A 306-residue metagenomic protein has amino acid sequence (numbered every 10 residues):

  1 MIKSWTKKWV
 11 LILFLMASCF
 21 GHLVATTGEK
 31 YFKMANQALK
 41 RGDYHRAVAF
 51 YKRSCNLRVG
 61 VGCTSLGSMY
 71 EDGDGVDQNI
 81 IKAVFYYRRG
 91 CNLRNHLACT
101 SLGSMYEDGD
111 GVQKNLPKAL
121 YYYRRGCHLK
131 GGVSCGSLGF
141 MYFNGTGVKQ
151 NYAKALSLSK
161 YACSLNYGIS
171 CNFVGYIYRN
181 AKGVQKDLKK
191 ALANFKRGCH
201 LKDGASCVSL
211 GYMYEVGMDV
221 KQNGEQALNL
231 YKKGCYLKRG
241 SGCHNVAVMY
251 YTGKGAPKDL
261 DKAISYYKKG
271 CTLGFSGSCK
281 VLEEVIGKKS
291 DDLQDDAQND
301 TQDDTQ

Functional and structural regions predicted by a protein language model:
I2-V10: Bacterial N-terminal signal peptides that target proteins for export
I12-C19: Bacterial N-terminal signal peptides
T26, A38, Y51, L57-G60 (+15 more regions): Short helix-capping/linker turns of helical repeat alpha-solenoids
K30, M34-A38, S65-D72, S101-D108 (+5 more regions): Hydrophobic face of amphipathic alpha-helices that form TPR/SEL1-like repeat modules and related alpha-solenoid
A162, D259-S276: TPR/TPR-like (Sel1-like) alpha-helical repeat modules
